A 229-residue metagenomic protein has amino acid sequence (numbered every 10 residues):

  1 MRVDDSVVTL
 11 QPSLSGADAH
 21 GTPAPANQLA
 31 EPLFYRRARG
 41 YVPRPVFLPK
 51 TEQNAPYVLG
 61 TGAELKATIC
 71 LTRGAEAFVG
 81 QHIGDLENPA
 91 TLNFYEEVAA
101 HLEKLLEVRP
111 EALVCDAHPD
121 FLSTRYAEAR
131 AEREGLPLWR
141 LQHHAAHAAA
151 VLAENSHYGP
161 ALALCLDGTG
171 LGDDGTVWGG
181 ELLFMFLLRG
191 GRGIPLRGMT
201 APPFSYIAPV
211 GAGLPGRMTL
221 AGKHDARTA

Functional and structural regions predicted by a protein language model:
M1-A229: Short acidic/glycine-rich loops and adjacent helix/strand connectors that line catalytic pockets where negatively
